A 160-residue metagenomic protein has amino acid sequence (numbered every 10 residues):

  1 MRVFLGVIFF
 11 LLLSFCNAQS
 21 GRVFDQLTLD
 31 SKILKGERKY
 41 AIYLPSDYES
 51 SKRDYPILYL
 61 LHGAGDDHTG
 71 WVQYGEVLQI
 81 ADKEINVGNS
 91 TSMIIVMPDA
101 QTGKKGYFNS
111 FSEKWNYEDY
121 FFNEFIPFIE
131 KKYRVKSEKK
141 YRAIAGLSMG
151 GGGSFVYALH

Functional and structural regions predicted by a protein language model:
M1-F4: Positively charged n-region of N-terminal signal peptides that target proteins for export
V7-F9, K52: Residue-level detector of transmembrane insertion/anchoring sites
F9-A18: Hydrophobic h-region of N-terminal signal peptides that target proteins for export in Gram-negative bacteria
Q19-H160: Non-catalytic cap/lid and distal C-terminal segments of serine-dependent acyl enzymes
